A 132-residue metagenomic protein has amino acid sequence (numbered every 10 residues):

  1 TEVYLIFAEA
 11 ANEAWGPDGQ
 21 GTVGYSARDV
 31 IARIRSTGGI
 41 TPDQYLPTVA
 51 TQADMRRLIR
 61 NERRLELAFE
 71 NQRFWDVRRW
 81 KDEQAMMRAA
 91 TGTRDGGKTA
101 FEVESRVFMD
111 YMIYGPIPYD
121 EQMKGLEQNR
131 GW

Functional and structural regions predicted by a protein language model:
T1-P17, G24-I34, R56-V77: Extended, hydrophobic/aromatic-rich amphipathic alpha-helical segments that build helical scaffolds
E13-T22, Q44-T51: Short, contiguous acidic/charged loop-to-helix segments that flank catalytic cores in large enzymes
R35, L46-W132: Long, intrinsically disordered, low-complexity segments
